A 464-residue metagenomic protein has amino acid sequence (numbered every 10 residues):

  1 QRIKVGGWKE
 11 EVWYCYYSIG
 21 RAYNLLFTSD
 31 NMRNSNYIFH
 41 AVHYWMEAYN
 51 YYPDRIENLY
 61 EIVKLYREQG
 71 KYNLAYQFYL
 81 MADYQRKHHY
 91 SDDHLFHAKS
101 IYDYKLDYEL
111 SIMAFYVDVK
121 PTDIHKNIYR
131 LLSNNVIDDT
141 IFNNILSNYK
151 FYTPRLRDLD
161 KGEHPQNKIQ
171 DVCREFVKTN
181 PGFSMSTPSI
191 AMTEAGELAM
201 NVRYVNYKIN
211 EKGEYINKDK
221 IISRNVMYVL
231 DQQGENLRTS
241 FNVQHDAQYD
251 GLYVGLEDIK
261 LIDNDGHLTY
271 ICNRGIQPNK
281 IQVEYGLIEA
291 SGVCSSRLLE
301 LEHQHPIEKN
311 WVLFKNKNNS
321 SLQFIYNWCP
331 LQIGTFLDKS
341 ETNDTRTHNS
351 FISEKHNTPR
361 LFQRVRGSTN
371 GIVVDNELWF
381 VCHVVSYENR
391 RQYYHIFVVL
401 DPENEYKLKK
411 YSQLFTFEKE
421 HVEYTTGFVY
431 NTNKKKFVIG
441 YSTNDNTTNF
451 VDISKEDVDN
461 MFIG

Functional and structural regions predicted by a protein language model:
R2-V12, L26-N31, E47-A48, R86-K99 (+1 more regions): Flexible helix-coil transition and linker loops at the boundaries of alpha-helical arrays
E11-Y14, E57, S100, K105 (+1 more regions): Start-of-helix register in tetratricopeptide repeats
S18, L25, E61-K64, L106-E109 (+1 more regions): "A position-specific structural signal for the A-helix of alpha-solenoid helical repeats
L26, S35, Q69, V117-D118: Structural motif corresponding to the intra-repeat A-B loop/turn of tetratricopeptide repeats
N34, A41, A75, D123-H125: Single-residue signature of alpha-solenoid repeat helices
I38, W45, Y79, I128-Y129: Hydrophobic/aromatic packing residues within the alpha-helices of TPR/SEL1-like helical repeat arrays
R157-F183, M192-G251, D263-Q363, V373-H421 (+1 more regions): Beta-rich carbohydrate-recognition and catalytic domains
